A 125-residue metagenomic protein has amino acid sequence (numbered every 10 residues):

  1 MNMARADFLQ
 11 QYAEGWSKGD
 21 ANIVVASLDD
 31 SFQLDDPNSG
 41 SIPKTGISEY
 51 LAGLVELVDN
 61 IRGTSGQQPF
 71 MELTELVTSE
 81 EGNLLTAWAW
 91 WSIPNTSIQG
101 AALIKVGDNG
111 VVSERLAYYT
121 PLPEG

Functional and structural regions predicted by a protein language model:
M1-A26, D30: Short, low-complexity N-terminal intrinsically disordered segments enriched in polar/charged residues
D7, P69-M71, T96-I98: Short solvent-exposed loop/turn micro-motifs enriched in small/polar/acidic residues
Y12, V24, F32, I47-Y50 (+3 more regions): Hydrophobic pocket/interface hotspot
G15, P94-T96: Short loop/turn motifs at secondary-structure junctions and domain boundaries
N22-E80: A solvent-exposed, acidic/Ser-Thr-rich amphipathic alpha-helical stretch
M71-V77, W90-W91, G100-V106: Hydrophobic/aromatic beta-strand elements that line small-molecule binding cavities or substrate pockets in beta-rich
T86-P94: Short beta-strand segments that buttress and anchor functional surface loops
S97-G125: Short beta-strand edge/turn micro-motifs at domain boundaries
